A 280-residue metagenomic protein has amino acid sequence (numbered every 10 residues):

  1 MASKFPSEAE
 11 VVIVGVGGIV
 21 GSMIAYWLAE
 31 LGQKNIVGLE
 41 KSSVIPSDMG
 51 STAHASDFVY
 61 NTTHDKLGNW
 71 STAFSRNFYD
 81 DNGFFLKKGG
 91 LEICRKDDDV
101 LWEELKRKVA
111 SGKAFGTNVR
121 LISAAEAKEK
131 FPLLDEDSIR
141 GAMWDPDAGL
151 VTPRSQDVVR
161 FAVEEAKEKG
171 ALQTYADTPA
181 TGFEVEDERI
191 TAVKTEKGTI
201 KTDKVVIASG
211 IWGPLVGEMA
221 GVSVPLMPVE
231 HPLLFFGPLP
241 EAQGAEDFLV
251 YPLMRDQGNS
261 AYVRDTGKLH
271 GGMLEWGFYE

Functional and structural regions predicted by a protein language model:
S3-V20, V37: Beta1/beta-strand and adjacent pyrophosphate-binding region of the FAD-binding site in flavoprotein oxidoreductases
P6, F84-R95, K108, K128-K169 (+1 more regions): Helix-loop-beta segment of a Rossmann-like dinucleotide-binding subdomain
V20, V44, W212: Conserved Rossmann-like nucleotide-cofactor binding loop
Y26-L31, K41, D57-Y60, D80-L91 (+2 more regions): Active-site substrate-recognition segment that forms the wall of the catalytic cavity or substrate channel
A29-T52: Glycine-rich FAD pyrophosphate-binding loop
A55-F131, G258-V263: Dinucleotide-binding Rossmann-like beta1-alpha1 core, especially the glycine-rich loop that anchors the ADP
D145-K204, A208-W212: Helical element adjacent to the flavin cofactor pocket in flavoenzyme catalytic cores
